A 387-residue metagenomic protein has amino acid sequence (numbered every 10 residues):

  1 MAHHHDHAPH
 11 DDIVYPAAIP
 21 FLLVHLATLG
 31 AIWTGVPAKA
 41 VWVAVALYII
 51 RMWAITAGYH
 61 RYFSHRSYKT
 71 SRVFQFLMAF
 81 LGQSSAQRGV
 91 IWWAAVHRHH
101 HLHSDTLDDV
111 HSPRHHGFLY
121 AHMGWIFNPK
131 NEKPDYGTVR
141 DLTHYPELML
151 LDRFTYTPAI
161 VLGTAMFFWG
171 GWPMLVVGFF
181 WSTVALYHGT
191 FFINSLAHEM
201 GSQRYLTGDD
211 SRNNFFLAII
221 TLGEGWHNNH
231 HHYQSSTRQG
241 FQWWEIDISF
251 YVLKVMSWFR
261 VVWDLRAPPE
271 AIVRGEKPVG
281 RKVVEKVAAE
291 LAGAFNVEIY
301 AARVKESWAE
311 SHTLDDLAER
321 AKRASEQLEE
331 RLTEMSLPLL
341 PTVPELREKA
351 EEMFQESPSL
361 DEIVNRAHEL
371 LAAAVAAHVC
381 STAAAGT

Functional and structural regions predicted by a protein language model:
M1-F192, S236-T387: Non-catalytic, topology-defining segments of multipass membrane proteins
R61, S195, E199, H231: Catalytic glutamate of the conserved HExxH
V139-P146, M200-W226, H230-Y233: Active-site-proximal inter-transmembrane loops
L186-T207: C-terminal accessory segments of proteins
